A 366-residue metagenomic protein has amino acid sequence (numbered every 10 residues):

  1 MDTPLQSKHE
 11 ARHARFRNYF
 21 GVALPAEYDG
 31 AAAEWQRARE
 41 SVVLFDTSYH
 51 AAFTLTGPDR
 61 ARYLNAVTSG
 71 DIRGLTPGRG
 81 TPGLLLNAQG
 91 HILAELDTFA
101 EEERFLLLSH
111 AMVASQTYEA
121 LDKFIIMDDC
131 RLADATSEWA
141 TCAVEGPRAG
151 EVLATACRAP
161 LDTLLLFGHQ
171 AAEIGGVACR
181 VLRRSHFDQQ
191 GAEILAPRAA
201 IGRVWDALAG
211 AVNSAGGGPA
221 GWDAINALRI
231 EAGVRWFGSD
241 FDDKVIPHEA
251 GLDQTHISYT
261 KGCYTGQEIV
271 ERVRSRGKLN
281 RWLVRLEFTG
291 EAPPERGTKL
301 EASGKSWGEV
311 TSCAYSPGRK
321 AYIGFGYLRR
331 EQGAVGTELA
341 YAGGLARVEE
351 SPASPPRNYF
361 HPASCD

Functional and structural regions predicted by a protein language model:
M1-P82, L86, H91-L93: Acidic, proline/glycine-enriched N-terminal capping motif
A31-E40, G83-E95, I125-D128, E173-L182 (+1 more regions): Short amphipathic beta-strand starts and helix->beta connectors
V43-A66, A135-A154, K278-F288: Short glycine-/aliphatic-rich beta-strand segments at the starts of folded cytosolic domains
A52, L75, A94-R229, R235: Acidic, low-complexity central loop/insert segments
G57, L107, V144-G146, I194 (+4 more regions): Residue-level signal for inorganic ion chemistry
P77-G80, D162-A171, G233, G238 (+4 more regions): Glycine-centered loop/turn motifs
L96, V245, A250-Q267, E271-D366: Glycine-rich, small/acidic residue-mixed loop/short-helix segments
E193-E287: Anionic-ligand-binding alpha/beta catalytic cores of soluble enzymes and soluble regulatory domains that recognize
